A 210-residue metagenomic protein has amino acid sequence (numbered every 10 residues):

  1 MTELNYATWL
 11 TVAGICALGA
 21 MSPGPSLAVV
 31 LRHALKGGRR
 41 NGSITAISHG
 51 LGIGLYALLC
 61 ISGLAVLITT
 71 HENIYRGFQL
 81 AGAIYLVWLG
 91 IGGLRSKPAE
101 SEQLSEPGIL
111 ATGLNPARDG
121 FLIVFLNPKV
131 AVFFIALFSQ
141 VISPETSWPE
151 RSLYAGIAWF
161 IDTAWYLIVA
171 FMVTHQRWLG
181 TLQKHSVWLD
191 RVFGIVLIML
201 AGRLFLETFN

Functional and structural regions predicted by a protein language model:
E3-R76, A136-A158, L167, F171: Juxtamembrane transmembrane-helix termini in multi-pass membrane transport proteins
N5-W9, G113-A117, V130, W148-R151 (+1 more regions): Primarily residues marking transmembrane-helix entry/exit sites
A17, M21, G54-L55, I91 (+3 more regions): Hydrophobic/aromatic residues within the transmembrane alpha-helices of Major Facilitator Superfamily
T70-S101, W159-V169, G180-N210: Selective transmembrane alpha-helices of multi-pass membrane proteins
R95-G113: Flexible cytoplasmic inter-helical loops of multi-pass small-molecule transporters
A117-F125: A short amphipathic helical element positioned immediately N-terminal to and/or at the very start of a transmembrane
F125-A131: Selected transmembrane alpha-helices and immediately adjacent juxtamembrane segments of polytopic inner-membrane
T174-L179: Short, flexible, glycine-rich and Lys/Arg-enriched loop motifs at helix boundaries that contact anionic partners
